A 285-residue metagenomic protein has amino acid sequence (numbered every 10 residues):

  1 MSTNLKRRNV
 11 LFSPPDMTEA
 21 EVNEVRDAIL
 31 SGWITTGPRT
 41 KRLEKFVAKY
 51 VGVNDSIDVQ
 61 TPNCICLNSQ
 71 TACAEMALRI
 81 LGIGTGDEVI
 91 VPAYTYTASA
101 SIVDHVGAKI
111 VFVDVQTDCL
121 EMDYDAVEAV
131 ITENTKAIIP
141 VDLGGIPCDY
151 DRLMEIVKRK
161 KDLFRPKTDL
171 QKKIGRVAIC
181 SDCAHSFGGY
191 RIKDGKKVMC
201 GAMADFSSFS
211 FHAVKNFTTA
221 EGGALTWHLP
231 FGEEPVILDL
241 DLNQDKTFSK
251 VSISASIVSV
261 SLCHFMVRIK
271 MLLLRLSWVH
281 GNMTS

Functional and structural regions predicted by a protein language model:
M1-P38: N-terminal "arm"/small-domain region of PLP-dependent enzymes with the aminotransferase-like
P14-P15, L143, S210: Conserved donor-binding loops in enzymes that form glycosidic bonds
T36-E88, I102-D104, F112, K161-K172: Phosphate-binding glycine-rich loop
K45, K49, D151, V198: Active-site phosphate/pyrophosphate- and oxyanion-stabilizing loops and adjacent acidic/basic residues in soluble
R79-G188: PLP-dependent aminotransferase-like
E121-V127, K193-S207: A short alpha/beta connector and helix-capping loop motif
K167-T168, H185-K193, M203-S285: Active-site region of PLP-dependent enzymes
